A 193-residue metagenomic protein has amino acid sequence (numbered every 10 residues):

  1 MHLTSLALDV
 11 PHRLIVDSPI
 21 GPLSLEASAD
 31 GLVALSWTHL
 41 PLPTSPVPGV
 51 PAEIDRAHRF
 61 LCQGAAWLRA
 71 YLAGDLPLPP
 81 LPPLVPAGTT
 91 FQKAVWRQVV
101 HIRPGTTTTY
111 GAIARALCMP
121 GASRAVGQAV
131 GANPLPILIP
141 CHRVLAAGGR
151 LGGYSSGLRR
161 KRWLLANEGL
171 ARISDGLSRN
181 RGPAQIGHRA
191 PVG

Functional and structural regions predicted by a protein language model:
M1-G121, E168-G193: Basic nucleic-acid-binding alpha-helical/helix-turn surface characteristic of O6-alkylguanine DNA
G121-L165, R172: Short glycine/serine-rich loop segments
